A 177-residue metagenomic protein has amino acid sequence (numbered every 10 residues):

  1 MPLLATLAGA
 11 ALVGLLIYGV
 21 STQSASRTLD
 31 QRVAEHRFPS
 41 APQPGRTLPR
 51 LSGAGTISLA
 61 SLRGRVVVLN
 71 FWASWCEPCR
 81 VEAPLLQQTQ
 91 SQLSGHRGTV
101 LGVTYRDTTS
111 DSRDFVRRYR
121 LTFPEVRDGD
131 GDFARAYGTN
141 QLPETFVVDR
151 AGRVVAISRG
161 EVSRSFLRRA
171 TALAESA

Functional and structural regions predicted by a protein language model:
M1-P49, A177: N-terminal targeting signals for export/organelle localization
F38, G45-V67: A short beta-strand-turn-helix
I57-R80, L86: Short active-site neighborhood of thiol/selenol oxidoreductases, capturing the structured segment around
R63-G64, G95, L121, T139: Active-site acidic short loop of glycosyltransferases
V68-N70, G102, V147: Hydrophobic beta-strand core positions in alpha/beta domains
R80-Y119, G129-A136: Structural microenvironment flanking redox-active thiols in thiol-disulfide oxidoreductases
D114-L121, R127-A177: Thiol/disulfide oxidoreductase modules built on the thioredoxin-like
